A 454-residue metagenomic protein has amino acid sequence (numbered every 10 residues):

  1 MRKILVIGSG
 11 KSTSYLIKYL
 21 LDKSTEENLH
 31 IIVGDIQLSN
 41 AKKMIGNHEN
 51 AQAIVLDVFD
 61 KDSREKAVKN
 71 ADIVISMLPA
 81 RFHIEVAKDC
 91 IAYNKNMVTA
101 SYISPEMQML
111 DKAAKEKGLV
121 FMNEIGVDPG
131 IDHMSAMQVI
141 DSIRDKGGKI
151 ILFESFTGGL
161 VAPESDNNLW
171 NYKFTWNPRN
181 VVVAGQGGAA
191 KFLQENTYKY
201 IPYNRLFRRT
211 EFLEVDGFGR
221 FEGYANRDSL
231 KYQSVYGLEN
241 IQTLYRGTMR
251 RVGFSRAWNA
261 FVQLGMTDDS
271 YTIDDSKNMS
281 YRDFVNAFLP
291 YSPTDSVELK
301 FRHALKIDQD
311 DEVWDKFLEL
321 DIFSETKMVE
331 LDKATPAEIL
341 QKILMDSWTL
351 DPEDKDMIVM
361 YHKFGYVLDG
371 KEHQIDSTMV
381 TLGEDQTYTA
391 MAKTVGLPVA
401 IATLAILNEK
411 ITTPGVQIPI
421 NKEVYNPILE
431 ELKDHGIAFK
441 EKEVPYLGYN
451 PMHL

Functional and structural regions predicted by a protein language model:
I4-G8: Conserved N-terminal Rossmann-fold NAD(P)-binding element of oxidoreductases
S12: Hydrophobic/small residue at the entry helix of a nucleotide-binding pocket
I36-S39, S104: Helix N-cap at the beta1-alpha1 junction of Rossmann-like dinucleotide-binding domains, i.e., the first residues
H48-D60: Rossmann-fold cofactor-recognition segment
V58-N70: Conserved Rossmann-fold cofactor-binding substructure of NAD(P)-dependent oxidoreductases
D89-M107: ADP-ribose/adenylate-binding Rossmann-like module
S101-N123: Rossmann-fold NAD(P)-binding glycine/threonine-rich loop
D145-L454: C-terminal catalytic/substrate-binding lobe primarily of soluble NAD(P)-dependent oxidoreductases
